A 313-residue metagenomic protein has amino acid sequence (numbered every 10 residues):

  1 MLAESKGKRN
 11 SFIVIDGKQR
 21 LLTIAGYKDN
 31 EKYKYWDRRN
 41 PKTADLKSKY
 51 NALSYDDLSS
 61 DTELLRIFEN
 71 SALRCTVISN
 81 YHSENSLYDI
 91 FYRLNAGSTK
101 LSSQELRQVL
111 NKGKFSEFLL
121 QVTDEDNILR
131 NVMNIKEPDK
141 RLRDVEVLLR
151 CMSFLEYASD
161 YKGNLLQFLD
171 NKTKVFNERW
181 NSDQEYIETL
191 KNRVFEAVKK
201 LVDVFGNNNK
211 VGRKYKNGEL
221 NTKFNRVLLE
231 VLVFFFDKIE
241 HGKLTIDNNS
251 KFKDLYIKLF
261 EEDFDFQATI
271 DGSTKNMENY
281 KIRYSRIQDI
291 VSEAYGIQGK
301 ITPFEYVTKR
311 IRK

Functional and structural regions predicted by a protein language model:
M1-K174, Q267-D271, F304-K313: Basic- and aromatic-enriched surface patches that contact anionic nucleotides/nucleic acids
L148, M152-K313: C-terminal subdomains that position terminal phosphate/3'-OH groups for nucleotidyl transfer/ligation, primarily on
